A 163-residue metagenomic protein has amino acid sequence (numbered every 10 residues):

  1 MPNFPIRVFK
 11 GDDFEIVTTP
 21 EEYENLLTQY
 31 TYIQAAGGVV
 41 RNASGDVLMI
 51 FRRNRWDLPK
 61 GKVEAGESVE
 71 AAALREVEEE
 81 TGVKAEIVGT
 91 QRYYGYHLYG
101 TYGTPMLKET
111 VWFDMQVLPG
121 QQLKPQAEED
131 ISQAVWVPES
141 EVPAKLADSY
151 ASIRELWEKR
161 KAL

Functional and structural regions predicted by a protein language model:
P2-G37: Acidic, metal-coordinating catalytic segment for phosphate/diphosphate chemistry, firing primarily on the Nudix
F4, A36, G45, V111 (+1 more regions): Change "...and in nucleic-acid phosphodiester-cleaving endonucleases..." to "...and in nucleic-acid processing enzymes
E22-T28, G100-Y102, Q122: Short, P/G- and charge-enriched loop/turn segments at secondary-structure junctions
Y30-Y32, T104-E109, I131: A generic structural micro-feature
V39-E79: Conserved Nudix-box catalytic region and its N-terminal flanking loop in Nudix hydrolases and closely related
V40, D114-Q116, V135: Short, well-ordered beta-strand micro-motif
G82-Q121: Active-site segment of metal-dependent pyrophosphate-handling enzymes, primarily the Nudix hydrolase catalytic core
Q122-L163: Nudix hydrolase/Nudix homology domain
